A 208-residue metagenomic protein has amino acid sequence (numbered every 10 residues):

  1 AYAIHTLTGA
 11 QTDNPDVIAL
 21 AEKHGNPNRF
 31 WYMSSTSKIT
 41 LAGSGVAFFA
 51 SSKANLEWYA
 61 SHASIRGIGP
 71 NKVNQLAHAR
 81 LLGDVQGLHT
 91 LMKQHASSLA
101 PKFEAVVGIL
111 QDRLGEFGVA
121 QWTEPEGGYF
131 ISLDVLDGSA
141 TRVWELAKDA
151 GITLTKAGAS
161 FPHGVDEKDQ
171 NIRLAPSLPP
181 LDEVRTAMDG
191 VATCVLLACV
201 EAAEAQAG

Functional and structural regions predicted by a protein language model:
A1, S34, F48-A50, E124 (+3 more regions): Short beta-strand segments
A1-I18: Conserved PLP phosphate-binding loop immediately N-terminal to the Schiff-base lysine helix in PLP-dependent enzymes
Y2-H5, S37-T40, K53-L56, G83 (+4 more regions): Short, solvent-exposed loop/turn segments at secondary-structure junctions
K23-S97: Conserved core segment of the aminotransferase class I/II
N26, D149, G164-G208: PLP-dependent enzyme catalytic core of the Aspartate aminotransferase-like
F30, A120, I152: Short, conserved active-site loop motifs that form the nucleotide-linked donor/cofactor pocket
L56, A60, R66, F130-R173 (+1 more regions): Conserved C-terminal alpha-helix-loop-beta "cap" of PLP-dependent enzymes that closes/shapes the active-site mouth
K93-V107, V119-D134: Conserved glycine-rich beta-strand-loop-beta hairpin in the small C-terminal domain of fold type I
